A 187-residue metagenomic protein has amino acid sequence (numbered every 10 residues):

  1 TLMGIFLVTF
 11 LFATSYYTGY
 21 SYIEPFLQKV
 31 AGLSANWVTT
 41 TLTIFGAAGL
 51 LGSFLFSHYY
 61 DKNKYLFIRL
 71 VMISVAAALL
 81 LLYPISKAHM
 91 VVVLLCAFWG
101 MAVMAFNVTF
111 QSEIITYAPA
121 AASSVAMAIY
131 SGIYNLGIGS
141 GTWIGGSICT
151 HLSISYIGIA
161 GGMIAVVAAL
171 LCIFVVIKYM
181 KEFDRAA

Functional and structural regions predicted by a protein language model:
L2-L42: Extracytoplasmic gate region of multi-pass secondary transporters
T43-A47, N135-L136: Short hydrophobic/small-residue motifs within alpha-helical transmembrane segments of multi-pass transporter-like
G52-K64, C149: Helix-to-loop junctions at the C-terminal end of transmembrane segments in multipass secondary transporters
L66-L81, G162: Structural signature of the two symmetry-related core transmembrane helices
M90-A105: Hydrophobic core of transmembrane alpha-helices in multi-pass small-molecule transporters, especially MFS/SLC-type
A105-P119: Intracellular juxtamembrane helix-capping segments at the cytosolic ends of symmetry-related transmembrane helices
Y117-I154, G161: A late C-terminal transmembrane helix in Major Facilitator Superfamily
G162-A187: Multi-pass alpha-helical transporter architecture, strongest for 12-TM Major Facilitator/SLC carriers used
